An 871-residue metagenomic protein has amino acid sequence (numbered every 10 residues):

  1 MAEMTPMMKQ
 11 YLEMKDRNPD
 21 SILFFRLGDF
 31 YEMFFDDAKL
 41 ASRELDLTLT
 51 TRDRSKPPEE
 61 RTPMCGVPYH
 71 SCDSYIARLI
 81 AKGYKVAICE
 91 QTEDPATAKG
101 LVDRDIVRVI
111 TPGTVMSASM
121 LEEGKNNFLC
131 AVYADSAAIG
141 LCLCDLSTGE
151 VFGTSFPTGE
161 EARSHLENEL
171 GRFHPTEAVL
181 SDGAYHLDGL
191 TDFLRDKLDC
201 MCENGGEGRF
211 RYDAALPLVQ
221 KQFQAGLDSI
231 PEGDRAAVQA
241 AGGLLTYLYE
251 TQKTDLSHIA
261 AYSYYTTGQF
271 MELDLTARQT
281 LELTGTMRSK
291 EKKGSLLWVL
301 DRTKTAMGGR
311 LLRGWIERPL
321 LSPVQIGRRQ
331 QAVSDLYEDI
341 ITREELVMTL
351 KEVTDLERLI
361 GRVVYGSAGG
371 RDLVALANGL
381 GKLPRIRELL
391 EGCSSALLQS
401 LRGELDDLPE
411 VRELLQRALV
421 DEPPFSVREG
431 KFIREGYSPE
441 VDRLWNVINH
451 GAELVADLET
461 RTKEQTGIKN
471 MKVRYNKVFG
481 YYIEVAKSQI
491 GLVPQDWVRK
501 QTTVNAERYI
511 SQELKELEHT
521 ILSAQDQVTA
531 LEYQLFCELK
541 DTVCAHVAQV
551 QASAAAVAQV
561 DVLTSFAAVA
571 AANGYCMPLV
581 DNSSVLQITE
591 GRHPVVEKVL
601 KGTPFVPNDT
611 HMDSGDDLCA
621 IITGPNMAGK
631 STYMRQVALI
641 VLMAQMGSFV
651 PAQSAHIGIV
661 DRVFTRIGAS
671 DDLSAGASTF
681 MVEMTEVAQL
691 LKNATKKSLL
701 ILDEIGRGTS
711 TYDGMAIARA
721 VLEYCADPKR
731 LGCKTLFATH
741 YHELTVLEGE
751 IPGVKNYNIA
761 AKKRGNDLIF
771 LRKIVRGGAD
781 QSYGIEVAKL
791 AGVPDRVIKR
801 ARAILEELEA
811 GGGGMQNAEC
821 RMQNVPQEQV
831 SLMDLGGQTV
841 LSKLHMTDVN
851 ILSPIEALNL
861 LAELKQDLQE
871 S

Functional and structural regions predicted by a protein language model:
M1-D335, M348-K351, D355-V364, A368-T460 (+3 more regions): Charged catalytic and DNA/RNA-contacting regions of genome-maintenance and nucleic-acid-processing enzymes
F35-A38, D234, K304, W315 (+5 more regions): ATPase nucleotide-binding head domains, primarily ABC-like/P-loop NTPase cores
C89, P112-L121, D255, E391-L397 (+6 more regions): Active-site phosphate-binding and catalytic loops of NTP-dependent enzymes
Y365, G369, G379-K382, E435-G436 (+2 more regions): Charged, surface-exposed helical/loop "interaction arms" that form contiguous linear patches used for dimerization
V411, A418, F425, Y481-W497: Cytosolic, long alpha-helical scaffolding segments
A456, K463-K487, P494: Extended, charged helical/alpha-beta scaffold domains that provide interaction surfaces
N476, H845-S871: Terminal-proximal interaction/regulatory segments of ATP-powered molecular machines
T503, E507-D541: Extended, charged coiled-coil "arm/hinge" scaffolds of SMC/Rad50-like chromosome-maintenance ATPases and other large
